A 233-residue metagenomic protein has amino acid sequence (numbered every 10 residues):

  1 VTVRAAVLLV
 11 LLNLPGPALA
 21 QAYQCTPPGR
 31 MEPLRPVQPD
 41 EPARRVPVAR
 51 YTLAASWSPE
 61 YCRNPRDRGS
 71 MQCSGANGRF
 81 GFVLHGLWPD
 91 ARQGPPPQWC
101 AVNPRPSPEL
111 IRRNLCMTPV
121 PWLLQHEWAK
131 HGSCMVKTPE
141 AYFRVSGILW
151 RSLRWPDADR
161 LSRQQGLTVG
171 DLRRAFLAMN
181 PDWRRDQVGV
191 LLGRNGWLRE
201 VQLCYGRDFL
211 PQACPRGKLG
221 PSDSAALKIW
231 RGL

Functional and structural regions predicted by a protein language model:
T2-L8: Sec-dependent signal peptide recognition, specifically the positively charged N-region followed immediately by
A6, P47-A49, W197-R199: Residues at beta-strand starts and edge strands
V7, A20, R30, S58 (+2 more regions): Residue-level marker of positions within ordered structural domains that often coincide with functionally constrained
P15-P17: N-terminal signal peptide c-region/cleavage motif recognized by signal peptidases
Q21-C62: N-terminal module-boundary/linker segments of secreted carbohydrate-active enzymes
P65-L233: Domain-level detector of nuclease and nuclease-like folds in predominantly extracellular/periplasmic contexts
